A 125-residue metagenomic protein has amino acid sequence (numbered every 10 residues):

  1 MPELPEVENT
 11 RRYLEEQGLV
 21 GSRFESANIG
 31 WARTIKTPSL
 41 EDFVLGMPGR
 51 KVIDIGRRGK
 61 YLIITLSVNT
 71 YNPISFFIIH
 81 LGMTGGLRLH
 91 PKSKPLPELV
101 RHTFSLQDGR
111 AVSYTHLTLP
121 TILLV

Functional and structural regions predicted by a protein language model:
M1-L117: Acidic, proline/glycine-enriched N-terminal capping motif
H116-V125: Single conserved hydrophobic/aromatic residue that forms the stacking wall/gate of nucleotide- or nucleobase-binding
